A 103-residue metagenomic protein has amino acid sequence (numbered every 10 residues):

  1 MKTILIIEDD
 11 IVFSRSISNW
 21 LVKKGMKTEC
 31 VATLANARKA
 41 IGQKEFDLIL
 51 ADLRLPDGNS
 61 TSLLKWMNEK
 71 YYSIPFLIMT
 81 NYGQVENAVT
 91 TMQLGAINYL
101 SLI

Functional and structural regions predicted by a protein language model:
E8: Conserved acidic carboxylate
I11-K39: Two-component/phosphorelay signaling modules centered on CheY-like receiver
K27, L53-R54: The short loop immediately C-terminal to the conserved phospho-acceptor aspartate in CheY-like receiver
T33, N59-S62: Acidic catalytic/metal-coordinating carboxylates
D52, T80: Active-site residues of response regulator receiver
R54, T61-S73, T90-Q93: Short amphipathic alpha-helix used as the core "switch/output" element in two-component signaling
Y82-G83, L94: Short, conserved "switch-loop" micro-motifs in signal-transduction and mechanochemical regulators
